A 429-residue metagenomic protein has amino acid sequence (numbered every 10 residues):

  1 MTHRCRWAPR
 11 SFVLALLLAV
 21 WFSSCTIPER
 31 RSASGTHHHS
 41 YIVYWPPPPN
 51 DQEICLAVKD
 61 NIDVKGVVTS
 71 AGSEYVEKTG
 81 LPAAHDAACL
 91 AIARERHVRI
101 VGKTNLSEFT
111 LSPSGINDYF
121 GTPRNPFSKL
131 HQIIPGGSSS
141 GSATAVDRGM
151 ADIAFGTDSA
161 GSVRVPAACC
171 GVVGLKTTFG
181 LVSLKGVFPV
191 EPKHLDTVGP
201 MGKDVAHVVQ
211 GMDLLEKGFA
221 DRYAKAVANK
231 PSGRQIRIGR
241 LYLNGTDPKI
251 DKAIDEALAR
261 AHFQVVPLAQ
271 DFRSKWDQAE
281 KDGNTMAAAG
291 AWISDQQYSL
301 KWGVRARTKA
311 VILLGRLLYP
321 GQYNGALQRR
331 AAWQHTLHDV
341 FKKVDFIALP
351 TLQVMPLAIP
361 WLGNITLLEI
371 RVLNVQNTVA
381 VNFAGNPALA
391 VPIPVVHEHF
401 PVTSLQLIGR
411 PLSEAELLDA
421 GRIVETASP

Functional and structural regions predicted by a protein language model:
T2-V13: Bacterial N-terminal signal peptides that target proteins for export
V13-W21: Bacterial N-terminal signal peptides
S24-P82, D86-A87, S107-S112, P356: Short, well-ordered alpha-helical
I27, R99, R148, I153 (+4 more regions): Structural helix-boundary/capping segments
E53-V76, D282-Q334, A390-P401: Short helix-loop capping/hinge segments that flank enzyme active sites or metal/cofactor-binding pockets
L56, I62, V68, C89-E95 (+2 more regions): Gly/Ser-rich, acidic/histidine-flanked active-site/gating loops
V76-A83, P123-G137: Short pre-catalytic strand/loop immediately N-terminal to key active-site residues, enriched for Gly-Thr
S294-F383: Serine-dependent amide/ester hydrolase catalytic core
